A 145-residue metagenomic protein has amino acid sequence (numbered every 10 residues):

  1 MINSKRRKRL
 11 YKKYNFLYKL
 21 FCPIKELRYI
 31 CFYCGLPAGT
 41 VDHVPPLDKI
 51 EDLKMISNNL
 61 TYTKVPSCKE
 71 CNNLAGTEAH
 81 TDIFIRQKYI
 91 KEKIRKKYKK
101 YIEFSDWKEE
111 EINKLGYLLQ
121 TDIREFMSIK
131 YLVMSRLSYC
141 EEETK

Functional and structural regions predicted by a protein language model:
M1-I30, I56-N59: Short, charged surface segments at domain edges that flank catalytic/cofactor-binding sites
M1-K5, N59-V65, N73-K145: Extended charged
K25, K49, T144-K145: A ubiquitous, low-specificity "background" feature that marks scattered single residues across proteins without
I30-K64, A75, A79-T81: Histidine-centered nuclease catalytic patch
C68: Zinc-coordinating Cys/His ligand positions in small cysteine/histidine-rich zinc-finger domains
